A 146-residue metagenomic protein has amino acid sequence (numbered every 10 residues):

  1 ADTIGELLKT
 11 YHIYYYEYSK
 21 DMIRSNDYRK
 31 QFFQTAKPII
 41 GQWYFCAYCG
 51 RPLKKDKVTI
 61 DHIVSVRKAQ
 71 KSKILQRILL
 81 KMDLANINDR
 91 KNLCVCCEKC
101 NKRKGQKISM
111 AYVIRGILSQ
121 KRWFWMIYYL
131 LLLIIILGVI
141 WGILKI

Functional and structural regions predicted by a protein language model:
A1-S19, N88, R103-I146: Extended charged
L8-G50, L80-I87: Short, charged surface segments at domain edges that flank catalytic/cofactor-binding sites
F45, T59, C96: The −1 position to Zn-ligating cysteines in a subset of zinc-ribbon hairpins
G50, E98-N101: Cys/His-coordinated zinc-binding microdomains
R51-N92, I108-M110: Histidine-centered nuclease catalytic patch
V66, C100-R103: Phosphate/oxyanion-binding loops and surfaces in catalytic or ligand/nucleic-acid-binding neighborhoods
L93-K99, Q106: Extended, hydrophilic extramembrane loops/domains of integral membrane proteins
